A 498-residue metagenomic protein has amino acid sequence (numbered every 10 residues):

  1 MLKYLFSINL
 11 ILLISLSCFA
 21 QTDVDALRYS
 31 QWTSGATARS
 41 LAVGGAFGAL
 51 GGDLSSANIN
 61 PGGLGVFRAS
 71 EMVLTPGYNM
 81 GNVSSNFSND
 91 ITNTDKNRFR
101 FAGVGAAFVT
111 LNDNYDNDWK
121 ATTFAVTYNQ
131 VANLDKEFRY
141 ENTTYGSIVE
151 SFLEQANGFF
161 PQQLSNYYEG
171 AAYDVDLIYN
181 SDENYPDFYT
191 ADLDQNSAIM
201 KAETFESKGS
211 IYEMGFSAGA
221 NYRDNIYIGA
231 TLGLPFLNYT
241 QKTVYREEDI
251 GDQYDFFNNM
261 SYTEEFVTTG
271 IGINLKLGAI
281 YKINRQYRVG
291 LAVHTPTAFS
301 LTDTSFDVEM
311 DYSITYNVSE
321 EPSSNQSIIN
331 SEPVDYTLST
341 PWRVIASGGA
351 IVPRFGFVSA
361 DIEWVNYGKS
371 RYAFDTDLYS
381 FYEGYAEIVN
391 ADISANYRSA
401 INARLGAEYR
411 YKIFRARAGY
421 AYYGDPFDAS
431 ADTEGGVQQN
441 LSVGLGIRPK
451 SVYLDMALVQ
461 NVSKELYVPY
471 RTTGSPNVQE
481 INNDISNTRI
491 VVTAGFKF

Functional and structural regions predicted by a protein language model:
M1-V24, F498: Bacterial Sec-dependent N-terminal signal peptides
Q21-G35, S40, V109-F498: Outer-membrane beta-barrel porins/channels
A38, L50-I59, G65-Y145, Y212: Outer-membrane beta-barrel translocator/receptor signature
I59-N60, D255: Short, solvent-exposed helix-helix connector turns and helix-capping sites enriched in acidic/polar residues
